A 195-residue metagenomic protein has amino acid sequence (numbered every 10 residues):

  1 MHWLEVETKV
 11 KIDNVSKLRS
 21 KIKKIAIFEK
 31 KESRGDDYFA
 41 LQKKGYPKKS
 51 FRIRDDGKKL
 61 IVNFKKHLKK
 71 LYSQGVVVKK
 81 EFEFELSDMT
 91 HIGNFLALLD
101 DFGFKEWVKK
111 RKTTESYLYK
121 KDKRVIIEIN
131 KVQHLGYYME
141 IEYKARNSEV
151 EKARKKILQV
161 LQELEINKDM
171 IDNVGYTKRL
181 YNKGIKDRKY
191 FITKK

Functional and structural regions predicted by a protein language model:
M1-K123, L158, N167-K195: N-terminal strand-loop-strand beta-hairpin
F102-V150: Conserved, surface-exposed functional patches that form binding/active-site neighborhoods
V150-K168: Long, well-ordered alpha-helical scaffolding segments within enzyme catalytic domains, especially pronounced
